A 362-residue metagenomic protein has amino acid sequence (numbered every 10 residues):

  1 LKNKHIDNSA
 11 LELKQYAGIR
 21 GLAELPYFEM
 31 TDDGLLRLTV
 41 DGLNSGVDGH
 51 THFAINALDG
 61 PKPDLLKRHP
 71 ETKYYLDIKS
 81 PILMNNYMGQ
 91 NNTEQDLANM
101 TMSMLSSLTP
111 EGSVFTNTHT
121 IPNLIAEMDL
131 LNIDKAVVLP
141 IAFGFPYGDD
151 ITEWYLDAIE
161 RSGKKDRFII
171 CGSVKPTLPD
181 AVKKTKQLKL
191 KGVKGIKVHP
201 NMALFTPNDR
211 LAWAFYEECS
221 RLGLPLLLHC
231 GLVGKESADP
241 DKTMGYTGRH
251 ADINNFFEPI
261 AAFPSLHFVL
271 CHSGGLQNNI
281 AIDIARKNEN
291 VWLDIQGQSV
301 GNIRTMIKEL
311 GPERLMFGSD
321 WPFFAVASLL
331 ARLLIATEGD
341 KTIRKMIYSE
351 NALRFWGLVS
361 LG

Functional and structural regions predicted by a protein language model:
L1-S45, D59-F115, H119-A126, K135 (+3 more regions): Mid-to-C-terminal alpha-helical segments outside catalytic/metal-binding sites
A23, D134-E236: Active-site gating/metal-coordination segments in enzymes
E29, K194-G195, F205-M316: Catalytic pocket-lining loop regions of alpha/beta-barrel enzymes, especially the amidohydrolase/enolase/GH5 lineages
G46-G49, V138-L139, C171-S173, K197 (+3 more regions): Active-site neighborhood of phospho(di)ester-bond hydrolases with catalytic His/Asp-centered motifs
H50, M128, Y155, L188 (+7 more regions): Conserved, mostly hydrophobic/aromatic
H50-N56, H229, H272: Histidine-centered divalent metal-coordination motifs
H119-L124, E153-D157, A181-V182, D252-F256 (+2 more regions): Alpha-helical scaffolding within the catalytic cores of extracellular/periplasmic polymer-degrading hydrolases
R161-R167, A262-L266, R286-N290, T337-T342: Short helix-capping segments at alpha-helix termini
